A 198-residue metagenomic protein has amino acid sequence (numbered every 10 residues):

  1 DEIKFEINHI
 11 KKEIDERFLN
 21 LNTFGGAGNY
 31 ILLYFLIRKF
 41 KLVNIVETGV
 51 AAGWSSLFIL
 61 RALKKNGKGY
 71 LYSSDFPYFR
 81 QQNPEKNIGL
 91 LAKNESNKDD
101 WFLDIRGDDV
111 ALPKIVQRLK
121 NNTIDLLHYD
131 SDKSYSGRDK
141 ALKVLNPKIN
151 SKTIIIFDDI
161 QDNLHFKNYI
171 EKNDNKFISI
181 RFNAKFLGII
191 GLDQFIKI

Functional and structural regions predicted by a protein language model:
D1-F24: Rossmann-like AdoMet
F24, Y30-I198: S-adenosylmethionine/decaboxylated-SAM
